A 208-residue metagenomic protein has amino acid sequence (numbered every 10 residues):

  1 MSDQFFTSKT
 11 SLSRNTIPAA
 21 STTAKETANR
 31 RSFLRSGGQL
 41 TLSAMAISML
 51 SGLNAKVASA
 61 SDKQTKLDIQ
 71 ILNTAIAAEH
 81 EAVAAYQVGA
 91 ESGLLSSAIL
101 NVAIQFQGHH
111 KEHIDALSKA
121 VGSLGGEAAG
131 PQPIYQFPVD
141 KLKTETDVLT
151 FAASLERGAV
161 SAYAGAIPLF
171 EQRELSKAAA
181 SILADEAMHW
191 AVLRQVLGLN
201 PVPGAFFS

Functional and structural regions predicted by a protein language model:
S2-T27, G38-S208: All-alpha RGS (Regulator of G-protein Signaling) helical domain and cognate RGS-like helical scaffolds
R35: Phosphate-coordinating loops and pocket residues in cytosolic domains that bind phosphorylated ligands
